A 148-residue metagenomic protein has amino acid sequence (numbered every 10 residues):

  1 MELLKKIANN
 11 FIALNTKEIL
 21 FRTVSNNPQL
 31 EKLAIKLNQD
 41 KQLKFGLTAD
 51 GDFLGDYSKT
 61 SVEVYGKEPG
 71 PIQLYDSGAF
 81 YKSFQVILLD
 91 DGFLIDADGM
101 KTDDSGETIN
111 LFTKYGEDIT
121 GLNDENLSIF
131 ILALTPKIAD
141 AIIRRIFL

Functional and structural regions predicted by a protein language model:
M1-L148: Short, Lys/Arg-rich flexible segments
